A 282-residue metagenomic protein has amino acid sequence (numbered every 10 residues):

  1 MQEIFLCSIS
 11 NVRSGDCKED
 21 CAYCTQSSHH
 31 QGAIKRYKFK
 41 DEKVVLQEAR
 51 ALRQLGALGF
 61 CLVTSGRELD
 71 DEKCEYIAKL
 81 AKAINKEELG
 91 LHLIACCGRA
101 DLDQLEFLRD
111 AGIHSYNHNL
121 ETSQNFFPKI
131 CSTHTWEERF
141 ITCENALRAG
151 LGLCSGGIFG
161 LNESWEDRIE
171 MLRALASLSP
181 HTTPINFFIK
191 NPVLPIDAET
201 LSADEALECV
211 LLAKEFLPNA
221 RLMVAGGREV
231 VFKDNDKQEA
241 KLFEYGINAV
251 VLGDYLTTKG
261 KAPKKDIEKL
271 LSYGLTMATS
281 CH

Functional and structural regions predicted by a protein language model:
I4-E42: Canonical Radical SAM [4Fe-4S] cluster-binding loop centered on the CxxxCxxC motif and its immediate flanking residues
C21, L62, H118, A146 (+3 more regions): Conserved, mostly hydrophobic/aromatic
S28-E48, L52-C143, G152-G156, H181-N186 (+1 more regions): Core AdoMet radical
V44, C74-L80, H134-E137, R168-L172 (+3 more regions): Charged helix-capping and loop-helix junction motifs
G66-D70, T142-E166, I185-E199, A220-F232: Conserved strand-turn element in the central/C-terminal portion of the radical SAM core barrel that lines
N85, L147, L271: Anion (oxyanion) recognition and catalysis
A100-D110, L161-A176, E229-Y245: Catalytic cores of alpha/beta
A176-H282: Auxiliary Fe-S-binding modules of radical SAM enzymes
